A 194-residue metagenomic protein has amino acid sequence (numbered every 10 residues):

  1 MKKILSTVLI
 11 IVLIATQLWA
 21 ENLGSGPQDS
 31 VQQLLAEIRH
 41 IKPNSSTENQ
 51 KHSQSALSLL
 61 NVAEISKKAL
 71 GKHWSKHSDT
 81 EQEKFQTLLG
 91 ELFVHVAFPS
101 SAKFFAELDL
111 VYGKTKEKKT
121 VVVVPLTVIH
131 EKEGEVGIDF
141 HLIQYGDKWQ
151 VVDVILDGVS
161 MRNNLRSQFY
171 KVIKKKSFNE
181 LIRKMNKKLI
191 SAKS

Functional and structural regions predicted by a protein language model:
K2-I11: Sec-dependent signal peptide recognition, specifically the positively charged N-region followed immediately by
L13, K119-V123, K148: A generic structural signal for beta-strand entry/edge sites
T16-A20: Sec/Tat signal peptide C-region and signal peptidase I cleavage site
N22, H95-V136, K188-S194: Surface-exposed, charged secondary-structure patches
N22-S101: Early exported N-terminus immediately downstream of N-terminal targeting peptides
V62, K84, E91, K116-K118 (+2 more regions): Bimodal feature
G137-N163: Short beta-strand edge/turn micro-motifs at domain boundaries
D153-S194: Low-complexity, intrinsically disordered terminal/linker segments enriched in charged and Gly/Pro repeats
